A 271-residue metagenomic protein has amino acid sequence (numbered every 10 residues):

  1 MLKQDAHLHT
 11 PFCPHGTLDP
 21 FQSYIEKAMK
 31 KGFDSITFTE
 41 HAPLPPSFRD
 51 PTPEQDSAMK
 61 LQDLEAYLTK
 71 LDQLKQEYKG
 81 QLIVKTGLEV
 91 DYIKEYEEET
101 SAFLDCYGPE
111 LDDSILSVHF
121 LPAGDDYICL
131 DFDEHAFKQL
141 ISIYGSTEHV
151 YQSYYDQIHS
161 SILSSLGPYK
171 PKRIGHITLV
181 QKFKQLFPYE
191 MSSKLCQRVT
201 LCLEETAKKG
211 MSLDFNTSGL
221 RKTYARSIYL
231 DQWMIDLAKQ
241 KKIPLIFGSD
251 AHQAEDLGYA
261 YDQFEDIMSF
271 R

Functional and structural regions predicted by a protein language model:
M1-K3, D113, K172, G210: Structural motif
M1-K94, E98-E99, K184-Q185, Y189-S193 (+4 more regions): An N-terminally biased module of ancient metal coordination in phosphate/nucleic-acid-related enzymes
H7, A28, S114, H176 (+3 more regions): Conserved, mostly hydrophobic/aromatic
F12, A42-P45, P122-G124, Q181 (+1 more regions): Feature marks short, surface-exposed loop/turn motifs that line or immediately flank catalytic pockets and channel
S47-F48, D125-D126, Y224-A225, L257: Short glycine-/acidic-enriched loop or helix-start segments at secondary-structure transitions that form or flank
Q62-E205: Extended substrate/RNA-proximal surfaces in nucleic-acid metabolism proteins
E99-F103, W233, A260-Q263: A short acidic, amphipathic alpha-helical/loop segment
L195, V199-G258, I267-M268: Active-site-adjacent C-terminal substructures of enzyme catalytic domains
